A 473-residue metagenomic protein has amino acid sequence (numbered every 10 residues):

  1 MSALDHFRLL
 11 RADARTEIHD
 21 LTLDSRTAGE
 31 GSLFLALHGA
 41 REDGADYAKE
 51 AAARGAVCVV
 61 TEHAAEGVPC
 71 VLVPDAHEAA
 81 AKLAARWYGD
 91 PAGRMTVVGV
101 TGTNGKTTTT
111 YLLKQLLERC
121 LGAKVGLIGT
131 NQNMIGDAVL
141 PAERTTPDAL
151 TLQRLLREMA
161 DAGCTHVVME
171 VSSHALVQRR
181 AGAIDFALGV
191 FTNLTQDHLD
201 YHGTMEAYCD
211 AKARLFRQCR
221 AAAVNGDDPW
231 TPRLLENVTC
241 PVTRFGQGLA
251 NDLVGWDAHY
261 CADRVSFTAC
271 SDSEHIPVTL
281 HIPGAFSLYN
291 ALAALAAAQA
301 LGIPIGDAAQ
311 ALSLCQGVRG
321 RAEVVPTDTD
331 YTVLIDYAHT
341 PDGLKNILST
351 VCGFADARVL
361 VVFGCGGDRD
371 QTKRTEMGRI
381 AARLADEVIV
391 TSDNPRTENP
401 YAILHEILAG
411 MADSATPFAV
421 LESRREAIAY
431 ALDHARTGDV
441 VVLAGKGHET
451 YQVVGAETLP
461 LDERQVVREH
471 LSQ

Functional and structural regions predicted by a protein language model:
M1-K82, R86, A221, N251-H259 (+6 more regions): N-terminal leader/targeting and accessory segments in enzymes
G39-E42, V318-G320, D342-L344, S349-D413 (+2 more regions): Active-site beta-alpha connecting loops in nucleotide-dependent enzymes
G39-R41, S173-H174, T195-D197, D228-P229 (+4 more regions): Short glycine-rich anion-binding loops that position phosphate/pyrophosphate groups of nucleotides and phosphorylated
A52, T61-G67, A162, V168 (+4 more regions): Acidic, Mg2+-coordinating active-site environments of NTP-dependent enzymes
V57-H63, A222-G226, V362-F363, D386-N394: Short internal beta-strands
A80-G226, W230-P241, L292, F354-A355: Phosphate-binding loop of NTP-binding sites
M411, A419-V442, Y451-Q452: C-terminal structured "cap/appendage" subdomains that terminate the fold
V440-Q473: Glycine/aspartate-rich loop-and-adjacent alpha/beta segment that forms the canonical ThDP
